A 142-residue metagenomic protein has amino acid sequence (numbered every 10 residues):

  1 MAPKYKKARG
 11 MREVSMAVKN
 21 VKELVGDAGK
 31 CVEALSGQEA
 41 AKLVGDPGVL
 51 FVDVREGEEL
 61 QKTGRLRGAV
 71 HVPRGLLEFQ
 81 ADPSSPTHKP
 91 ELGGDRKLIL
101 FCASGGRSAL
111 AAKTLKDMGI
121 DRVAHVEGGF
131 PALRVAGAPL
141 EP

Functional and structural regions predicted by a protein language model:
A2-V49, G57-I99, G106-P142: Rhodanese-like catalytic fold shared by cysteine-dependent sulfurtransferases and DSP/PTP-type phosphatases
V52: Active-site flanking residues adjacent to catalytic metal/cofactor-binding acidic residues
